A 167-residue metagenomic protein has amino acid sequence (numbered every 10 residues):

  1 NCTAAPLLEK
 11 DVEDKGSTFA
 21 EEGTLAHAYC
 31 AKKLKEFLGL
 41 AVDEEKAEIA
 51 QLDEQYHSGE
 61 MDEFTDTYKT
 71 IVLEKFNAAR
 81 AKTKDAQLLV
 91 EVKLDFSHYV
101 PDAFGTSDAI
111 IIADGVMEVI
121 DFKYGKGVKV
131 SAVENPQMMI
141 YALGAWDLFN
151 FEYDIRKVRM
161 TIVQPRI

Functional and structural regions predicted by a protein language model:
N1-G16: C-terminal, charged and often intrinsically disordered regions of DNA end-processing helicases and nucleases
A5-P6, A31, I112, G125: General alpha-helical segment detector with a strong preference for membrane-spanning helices and helix-boundary regions
E9-V12, L34-E44, L148-F151: Short helix-capping/linker segments at secondary-structure and domain boundaries
E21, K84-I167: Mg2+/Mn2+-dependent nuclease catalytic core
E21, L25-V92: A non-catalytic, helix-rich entry segment at domain boundaries
